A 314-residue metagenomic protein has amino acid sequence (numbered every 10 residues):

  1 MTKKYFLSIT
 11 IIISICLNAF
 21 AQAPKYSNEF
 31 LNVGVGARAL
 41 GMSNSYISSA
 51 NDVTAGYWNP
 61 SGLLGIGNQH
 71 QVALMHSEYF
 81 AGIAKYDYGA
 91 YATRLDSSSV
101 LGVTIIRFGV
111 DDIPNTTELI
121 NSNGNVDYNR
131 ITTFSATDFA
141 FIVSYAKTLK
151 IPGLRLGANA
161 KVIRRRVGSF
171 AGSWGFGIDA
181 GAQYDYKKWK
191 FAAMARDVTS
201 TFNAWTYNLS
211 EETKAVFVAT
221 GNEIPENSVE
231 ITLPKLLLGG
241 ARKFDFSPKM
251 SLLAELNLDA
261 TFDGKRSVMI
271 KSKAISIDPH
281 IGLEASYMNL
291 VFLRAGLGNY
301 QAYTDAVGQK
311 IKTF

Functional and structural regions predicted by a protein language model:
M1-Y26, L283: Bacterial Sec-dependent N-terminal signal peptides
Q22-F314: Subset of outer-membrane beta-barrel
